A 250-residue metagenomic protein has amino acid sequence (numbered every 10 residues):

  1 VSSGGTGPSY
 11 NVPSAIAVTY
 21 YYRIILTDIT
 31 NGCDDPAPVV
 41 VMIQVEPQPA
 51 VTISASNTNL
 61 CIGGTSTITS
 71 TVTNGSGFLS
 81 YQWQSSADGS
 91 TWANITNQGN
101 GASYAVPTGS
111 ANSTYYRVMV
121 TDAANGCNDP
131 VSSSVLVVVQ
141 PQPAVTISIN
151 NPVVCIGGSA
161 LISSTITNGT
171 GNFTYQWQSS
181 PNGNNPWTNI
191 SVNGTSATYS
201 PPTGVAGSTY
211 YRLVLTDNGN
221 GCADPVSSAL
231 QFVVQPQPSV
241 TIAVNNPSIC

Functional and structural regions predicted by a protein language model:
V1, R23, W83-S86, R117 (+5 more regions): Conserved Ser/Thr-centered positions that define the repeating blades of beta-propeller domains
V1-S14, Q84-T108, Q178-T203: Surface-exposed, flexible coil segments in extracellular/virion-facing regions
T27-D34, T121-N128, T216-A223: Short, solvent-exposed loop/turn segments at the edges of extracellular beta-sandwich modules
V41-P47, V135-P141, L230-P236: Interdomain boundary/hinge segments at the C-termini of tandem beta-sandwich modules
P47-A55, P141-I149, P236-V244: Proline-enriched interdomain boundary motifs that mark the N-terminal boundary and often initiate the first structured
T58-G64, P152-G158, P247-C250: Short, solvent-exposed loop/linker segments at the N-terminal edge of repeated beta-sheet extracellular domains
G64-V72, G158-T167: A short beta-strand segment in extracellular, disulfide-stabilized domains
V72-S85, I166-S179, G183: Solvent-exposed loop segments of extracellular immunoglobulin-like
